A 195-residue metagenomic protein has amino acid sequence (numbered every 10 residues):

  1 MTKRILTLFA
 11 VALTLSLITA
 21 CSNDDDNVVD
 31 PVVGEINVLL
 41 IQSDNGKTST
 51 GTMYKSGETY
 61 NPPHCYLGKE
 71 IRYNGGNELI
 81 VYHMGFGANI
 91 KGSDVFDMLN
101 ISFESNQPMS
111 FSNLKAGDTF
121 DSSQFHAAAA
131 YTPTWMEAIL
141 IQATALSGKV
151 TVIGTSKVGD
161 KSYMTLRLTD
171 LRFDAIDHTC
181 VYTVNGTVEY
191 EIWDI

Functional and structural regions predicted by a protein language model:
M1-A20: Sec-dependent bacterial lipoprotein signal peptides
K3, L146-G148, V184-T187: Long, acidic/polar, low-complexity amphipathic helices and coiled-coil-like
S16-N45, D194-I195: Bacterial Sec-dependent N-terminal signal peptides
N27-E35, G154-Y163: N-terminal helix-cap/turn-to-beta initiation motif at the start of protein domains
V33-N77: N-terminal "mature-domain start" segment
H64-G159: Surface-exposed helix/loop patches within compact recognition domains
S156-I195: C-terminal or internal capping secondary-structure element at the end of a domain, subdomain, or sheet
